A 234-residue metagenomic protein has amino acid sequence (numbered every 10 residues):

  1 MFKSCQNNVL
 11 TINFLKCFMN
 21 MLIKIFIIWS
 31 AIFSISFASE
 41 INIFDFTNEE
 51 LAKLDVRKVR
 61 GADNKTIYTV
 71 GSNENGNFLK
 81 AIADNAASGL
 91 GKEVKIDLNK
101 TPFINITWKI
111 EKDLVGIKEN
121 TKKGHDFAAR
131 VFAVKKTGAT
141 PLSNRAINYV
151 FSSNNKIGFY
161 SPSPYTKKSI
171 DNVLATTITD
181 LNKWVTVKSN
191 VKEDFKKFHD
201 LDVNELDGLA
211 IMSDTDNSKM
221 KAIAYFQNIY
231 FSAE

Functional and structural regions predicted by a protein language model:
N20-W29: Sec-dependent signal peptide recognition, specifically the positively charged N-region followed immediately by
A38-R60: Extracellular carbohydrate-recognition regions
F46, L209, Q227-F231: Extracellular beta-strand elements of beta-rich domains used for carbohydrate recognition/degradation or cell-matrix
Y68-S88: Short carbohydrate-recognition loop motifs
E93-I104, I178-L181: Extracellular/lumenal carbohydrate-interaction signature centered on repeated Trp-anchored short motifs
E111-D180, M220-Y225: Extracellular ligand-binding interfaces
D126-V131, K167-K168, V173-T177, L181-K221: Extracellular beta-strand ligand-recognition surfaces/modules
